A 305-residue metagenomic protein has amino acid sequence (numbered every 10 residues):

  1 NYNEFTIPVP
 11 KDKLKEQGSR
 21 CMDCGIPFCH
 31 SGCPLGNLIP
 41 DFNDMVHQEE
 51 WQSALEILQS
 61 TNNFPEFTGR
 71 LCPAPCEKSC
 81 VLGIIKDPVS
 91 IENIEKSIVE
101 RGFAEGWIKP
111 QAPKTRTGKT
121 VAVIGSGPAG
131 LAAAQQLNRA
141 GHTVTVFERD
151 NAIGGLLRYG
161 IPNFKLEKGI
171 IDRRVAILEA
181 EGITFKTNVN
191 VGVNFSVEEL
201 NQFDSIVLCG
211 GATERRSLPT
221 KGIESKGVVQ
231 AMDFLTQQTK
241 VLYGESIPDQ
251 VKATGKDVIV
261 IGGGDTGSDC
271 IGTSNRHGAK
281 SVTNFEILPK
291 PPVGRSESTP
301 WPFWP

Functional and structural regions predicted by a protein language model:
N1-D12, Q17, E95-P305: Residues forming the flavin
N1-F5, F28-S53, P75-R101: Iron-sulfur (Fe-S) cluster-binding segments and ferredoxin-like electron-carrier domains, especially [2Fe-2S]
I7-F28, Q52-P75: Immediate flanking context of iron-sulfur cluster ligation sites
E16, L35, H47, E56 (+1 more regions): Phosphate-coordinating loops and pocket residues in cytosolic domains that bind phosphorylated ligands
R20-D23, S31-G32, K78-S79, T145: C-type cytochrome heme c attachment motif
M22, G36, P73-C76, P302-P305: Short acidic (Asp/Glu) and glycine-rich catalytic loops that position anionic groups and cofactors
F28-L35, I57, T68-P73, K109-P113 (+1 more regions): Short coil/turn segments at secondary-structure boundaries
